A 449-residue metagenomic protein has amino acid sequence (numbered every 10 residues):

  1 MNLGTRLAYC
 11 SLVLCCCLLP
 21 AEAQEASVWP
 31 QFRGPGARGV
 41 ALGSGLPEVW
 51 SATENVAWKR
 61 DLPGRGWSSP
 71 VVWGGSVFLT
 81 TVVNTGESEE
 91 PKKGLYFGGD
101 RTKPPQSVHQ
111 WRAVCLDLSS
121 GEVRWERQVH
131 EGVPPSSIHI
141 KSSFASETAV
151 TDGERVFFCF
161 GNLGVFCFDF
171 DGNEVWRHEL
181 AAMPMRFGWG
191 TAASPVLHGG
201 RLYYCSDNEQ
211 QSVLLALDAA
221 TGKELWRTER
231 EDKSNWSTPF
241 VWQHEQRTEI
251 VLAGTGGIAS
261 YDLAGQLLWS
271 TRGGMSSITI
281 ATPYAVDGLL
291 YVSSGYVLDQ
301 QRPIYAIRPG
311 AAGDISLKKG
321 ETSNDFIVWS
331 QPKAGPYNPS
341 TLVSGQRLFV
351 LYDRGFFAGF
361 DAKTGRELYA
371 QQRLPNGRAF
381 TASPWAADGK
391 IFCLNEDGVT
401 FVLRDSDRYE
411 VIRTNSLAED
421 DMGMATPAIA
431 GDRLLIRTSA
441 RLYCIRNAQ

Functional and structural regions predicted by a protein language model:
M1-T5: N-terminal secretory signal peptides that target proteins for export/translocation
A8-L18: Bacterial N-terminal signal peptides
A21-Q449: Noncatalytic, solvent-exposed loop/strand surfaces of beta-propeller-type extracellular/periplasmic domains
